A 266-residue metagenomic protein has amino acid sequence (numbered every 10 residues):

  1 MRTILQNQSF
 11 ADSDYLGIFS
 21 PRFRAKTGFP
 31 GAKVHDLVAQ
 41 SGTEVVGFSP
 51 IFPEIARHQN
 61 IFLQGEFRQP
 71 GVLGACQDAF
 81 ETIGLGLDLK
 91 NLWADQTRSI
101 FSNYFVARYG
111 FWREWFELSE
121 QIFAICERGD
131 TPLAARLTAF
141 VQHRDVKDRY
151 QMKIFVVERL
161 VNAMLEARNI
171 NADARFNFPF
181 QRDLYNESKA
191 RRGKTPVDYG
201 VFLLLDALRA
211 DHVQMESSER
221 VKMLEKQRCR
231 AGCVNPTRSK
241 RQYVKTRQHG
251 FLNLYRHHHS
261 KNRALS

Functional and structural regions predicted by a protein language model:
M1-S266: ER/Golgi luminal nucleotide-sugar-dependent glycosyltransferases, focusing on the catalytic module
